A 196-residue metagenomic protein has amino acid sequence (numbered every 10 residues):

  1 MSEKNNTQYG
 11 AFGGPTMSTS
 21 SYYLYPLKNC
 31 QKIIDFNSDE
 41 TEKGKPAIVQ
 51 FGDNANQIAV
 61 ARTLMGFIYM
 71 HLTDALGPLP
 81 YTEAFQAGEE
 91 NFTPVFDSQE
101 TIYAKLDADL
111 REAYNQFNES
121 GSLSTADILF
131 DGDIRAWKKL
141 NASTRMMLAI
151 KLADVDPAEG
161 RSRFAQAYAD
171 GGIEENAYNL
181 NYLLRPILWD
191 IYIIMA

Functional and structural regions predicted by a protein language model:
S2-P80, Q86-A126: Conserved, well-structured interaction surfaces
S18-S21, L129-K138, K151: Outer-membrane beta-barrel proteins
A61, M65-G66, A142-R145, A167: Short amphipathic alpha-helical coiled-coil/interface segments
I68, A75, T144, L148-A149 (+1 more regions): TPR/TPR-like alpha-solenoid repeats
T73-A84, V155-Q166: Short, well-structured active-site flanking segments
Y81-T82, N118-L129, E175-R185: Glycine- and aromatic-rich loop/turn segments at beta-sheet edges
G160-A196: Hydrophobic-face positions in mid-chain alpha helices that act as interaction patches
